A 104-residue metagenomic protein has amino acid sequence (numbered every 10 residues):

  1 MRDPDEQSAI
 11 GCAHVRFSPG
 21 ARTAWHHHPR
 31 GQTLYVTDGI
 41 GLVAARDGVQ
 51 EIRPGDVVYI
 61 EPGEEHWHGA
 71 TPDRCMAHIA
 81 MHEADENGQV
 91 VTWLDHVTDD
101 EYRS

Functional and structural regions predicted by a protein language model:
M1-W25, G31, M81: A short glycine-rich, His/Asp/Glu-containing loop-to-beta-strand
D3, H27, Y35, P54 (+1 more regions): Conserved strand-loop elements at the edges of beta-sheets that form or border functional pockets
Q7-S8, W67-S104: Double-stranded beta-helix
P19, P29-L42, R46-D47: Glycine- and acidic-residue-biased ligand/ion/polar-headgroup-sensing regions
T23-W25, V43-A44, I60, E65-P72: Short beta-strand His + acidic residue motifs that chelate non-heme Fe in jelly-roll/DSBH and cupin folds
T33, R46-G63: Short acidic-glycine-tyrosine-enriched beta hairpin
